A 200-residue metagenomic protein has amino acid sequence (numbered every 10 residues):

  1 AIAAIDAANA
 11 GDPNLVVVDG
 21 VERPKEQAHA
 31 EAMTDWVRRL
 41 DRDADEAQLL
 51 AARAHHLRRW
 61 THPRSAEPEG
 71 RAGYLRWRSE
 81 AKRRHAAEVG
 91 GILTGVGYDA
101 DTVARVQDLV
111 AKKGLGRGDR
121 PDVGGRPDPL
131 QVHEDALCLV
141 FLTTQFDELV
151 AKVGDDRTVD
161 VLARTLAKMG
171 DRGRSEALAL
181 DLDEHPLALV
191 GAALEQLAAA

Functional and structural regions predicted by a protein language model:
A1-T34, P63-E80: Active-site flanking loop/helix segments enriched in acidic
A10-D19, V140, L180-A200: Terminal helices and disordered tails flanking the catalytic cores of nucleotide-processing hydrolases
G20-A47, A51, V89-V96, D101-A104: Alpha-helical phosphate/pyrophosphate-handling elements in metalloenzyme active cores
H29-M33, D45-L50, P129-L139, T158: Short runs of predominantly hydrophobic/aromatic residues within well-ordered alpha helices that form helix-helix
E46-G70, H85, V89, Q107-L115 (+1 more regions): His-Asp-centered metal-binding catalytic motifs of divalent-metal-dependent phosphohydrolases/nucleases
A52, D99-L139, T143-V153: Histidine/acidic-rich helix-loop-helix segments that form or flank divalent-metal centers in metalloenzyme catalytic
E67-E88, V153-L180, P186-L189: Divalent-cation-assisted or electrostatically stabilized phosphate/pyrophosphate-binding catalytic cores
Y74-K112: Hydrophobic, well-structured mid-protein blocks that either form specific transmembrane helices
